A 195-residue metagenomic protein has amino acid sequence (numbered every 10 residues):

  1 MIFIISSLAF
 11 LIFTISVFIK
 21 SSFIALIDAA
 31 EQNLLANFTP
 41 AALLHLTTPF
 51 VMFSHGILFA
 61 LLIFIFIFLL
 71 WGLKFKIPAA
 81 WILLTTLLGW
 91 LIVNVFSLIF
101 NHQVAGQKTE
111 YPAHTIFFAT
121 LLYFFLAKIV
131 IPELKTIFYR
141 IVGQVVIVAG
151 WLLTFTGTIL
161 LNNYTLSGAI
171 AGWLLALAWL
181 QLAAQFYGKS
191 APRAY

Functional and structural regions predicted by a protein language model:
M1-I57, L98-V104: N-terminal transmembrane-helix/juxtamembrane module of multi-pass inner/ER membrane proteins
I2-I4, I57-F59, I77-W81, T165-A169: Short, aromatic-rich membrane-interface segments at the entry and exit of alpha-helical transmembrane domains
F3, Q103-Y195: Membrane-embedded catalytic cores of phosphoryl/pyrophosphoryl-handling enzymes
L11-V17, L87-V95, A149-I159: Aromatic-anchored segments of alpha-helical transmembrane domains
A25-A29, I63, I67-I137, V142: Membrane-interface loops
A41-T48, L70, K74, P78 (+3 more regions): Membrane-helix interfacial "entry" motifs
L44-H45, A60-L69, G150-G157: Hydrophobic, membrane-inserted alpha-helices
H55-A60, Y139: Hydrophobic alpha-helical transmembrane segments of multipass membrane transporters and ion channels, focusing on
